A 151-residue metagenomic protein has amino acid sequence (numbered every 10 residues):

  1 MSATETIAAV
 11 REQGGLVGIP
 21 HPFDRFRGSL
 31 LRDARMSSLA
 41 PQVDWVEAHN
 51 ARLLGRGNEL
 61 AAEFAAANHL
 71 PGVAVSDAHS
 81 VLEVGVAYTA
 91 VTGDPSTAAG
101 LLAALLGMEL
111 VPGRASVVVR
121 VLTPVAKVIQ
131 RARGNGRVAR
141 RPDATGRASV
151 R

Functional and structural regions predicted by a protein language model:
M1-G15: C-terminal active-site-proximal or functional interface alpha/beta core segments in diverse enzymes
T4-A8, R25-R151: Charged catalytic cores and adjacent phosphate/nucleic-acid-binding surfaces used for phosphate/nucleic-acid chemistry
V17-G18, G72: Hydrophobic beta-strand scaffold residues
G18-I19, E47: Conserved beta-strand positions in the central sheet of alpha/beta enzyme cores
P20-D24: Acidic/Gly/His-enriched mid-domain segments of enzyme catalytic cores or analogous surface patches that mediate
